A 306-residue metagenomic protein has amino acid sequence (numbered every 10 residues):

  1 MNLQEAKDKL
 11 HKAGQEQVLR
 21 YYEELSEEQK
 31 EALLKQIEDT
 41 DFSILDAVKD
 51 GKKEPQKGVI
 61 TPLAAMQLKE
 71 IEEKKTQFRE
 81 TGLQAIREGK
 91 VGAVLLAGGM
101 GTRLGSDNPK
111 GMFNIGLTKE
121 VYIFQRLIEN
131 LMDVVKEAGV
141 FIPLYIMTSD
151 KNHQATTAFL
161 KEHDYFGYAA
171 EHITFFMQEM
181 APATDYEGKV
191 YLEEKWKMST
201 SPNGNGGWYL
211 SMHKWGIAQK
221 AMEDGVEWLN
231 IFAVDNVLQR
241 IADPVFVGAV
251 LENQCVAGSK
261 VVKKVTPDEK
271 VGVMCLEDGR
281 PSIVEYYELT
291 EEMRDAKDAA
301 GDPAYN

Functional and structural regions predicted by a protein language model:
M1-A6: Charged, compositionally biased N-terminal leader segments and the immediate start of the first structured element
K7, L19, T81-G82: Short secondary-structure capping/turn segments at boundaries of alpha-helices and beta-strands
L10-E73: Low-complexity, highly charged intrinsically disordered N-terminal segments that act as targeting/localization
L68-G92, S106-N306: Domain-scale recognition of functional cores that engage charged ligands
V94-G99: ATP phosphate-binding P-loop of adenylate-forming
T102-R103: Glycine-rich "HGGG/HGxG" loop immediately N-terminal to the catalytic nucleophile of the alpha/beta-hydrolase
